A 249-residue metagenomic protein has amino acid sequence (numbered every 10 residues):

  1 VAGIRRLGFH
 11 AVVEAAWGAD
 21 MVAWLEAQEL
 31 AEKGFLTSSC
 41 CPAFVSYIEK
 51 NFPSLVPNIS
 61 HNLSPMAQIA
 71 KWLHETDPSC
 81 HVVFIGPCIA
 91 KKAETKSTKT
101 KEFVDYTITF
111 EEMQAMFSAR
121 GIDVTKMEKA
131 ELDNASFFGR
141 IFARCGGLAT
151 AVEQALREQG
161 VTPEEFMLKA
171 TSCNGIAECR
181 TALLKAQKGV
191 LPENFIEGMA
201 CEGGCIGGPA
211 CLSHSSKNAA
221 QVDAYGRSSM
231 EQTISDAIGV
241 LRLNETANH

Functional and structural regions predicted by a protein language model:
V1-H249: Iron-sulfur-associated redox domains of electron-transfer enzymes in respiratory and anaerobic energy metabolism
